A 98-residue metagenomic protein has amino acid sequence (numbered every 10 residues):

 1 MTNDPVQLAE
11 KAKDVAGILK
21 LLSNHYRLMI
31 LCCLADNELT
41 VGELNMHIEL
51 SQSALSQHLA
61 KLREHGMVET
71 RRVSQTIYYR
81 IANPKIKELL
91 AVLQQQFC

Functional and structural regions predicted by a protein language model:
M1-E10: Short, intrinsically disordered or compositionally biased N-terminal tails of bacterial proteins
N3, V15, R80-C98: Conserved segment of winged-helix/HTH DNA-binding domains
E10, M46, A91: Replace "anionic and nucleotidyl ligands
K13-S53, V73, I77-P84: N-terminal helix-turn-helix DNA-binding core of bacterial DNA-binding proteins
M46, R63-E64: Alpha-helical residues within the helix-turn-helix
H58: Residues within the DNA-recognition helix of helix-turn-helix
